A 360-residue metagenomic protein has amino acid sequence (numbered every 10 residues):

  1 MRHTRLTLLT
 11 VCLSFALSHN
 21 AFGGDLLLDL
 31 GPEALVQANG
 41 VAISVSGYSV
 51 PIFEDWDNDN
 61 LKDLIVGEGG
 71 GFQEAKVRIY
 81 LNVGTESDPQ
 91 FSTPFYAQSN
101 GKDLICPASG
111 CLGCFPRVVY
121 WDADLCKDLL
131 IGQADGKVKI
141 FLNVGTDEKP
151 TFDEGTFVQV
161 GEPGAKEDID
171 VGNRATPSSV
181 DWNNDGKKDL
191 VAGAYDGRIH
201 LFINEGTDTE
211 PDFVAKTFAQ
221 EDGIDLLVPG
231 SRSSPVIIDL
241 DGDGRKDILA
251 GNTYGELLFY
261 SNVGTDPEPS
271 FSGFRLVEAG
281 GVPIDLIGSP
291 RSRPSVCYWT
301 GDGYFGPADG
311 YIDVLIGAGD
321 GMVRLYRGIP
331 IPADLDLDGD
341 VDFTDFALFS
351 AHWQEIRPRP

Functional and structural regions predicted by a protein language model:
M1-L9: Bacterial N-terminal signal peptides that target proteins for export
L8-S18: Bacterial N-terminal signal peptides
G23-S46, V83-C111, V144-G172, E205-G230 (+2 more regions): Blade-edge motifs of beta-propeller repeat domains
G40-L61, V66: Beta-strand-rich domains and repeat architectures in extracellular enzymes and scaffolds, especially beta-propellers
S49-N58, G113-A123, R174-W182, S233-L240 (+2 more regions): Beta-propeller blade termini
N58-E68, A123-G132, N184-G193, G242-G251 (+1 more regions): Acidic/hydrophobic-patterned starts of short beta strands in beta-sheet-rich repeat architectures
G69-Q73, G136-K137, G197-R198, Y254-E256 (+2 more regions): Short glycine/acidic-enriched loop and turn motifs that connect beta-strands
L335-P360: Alpha-helical segments with a strong preference for the paired helices of cellulosomal dockerin domains
